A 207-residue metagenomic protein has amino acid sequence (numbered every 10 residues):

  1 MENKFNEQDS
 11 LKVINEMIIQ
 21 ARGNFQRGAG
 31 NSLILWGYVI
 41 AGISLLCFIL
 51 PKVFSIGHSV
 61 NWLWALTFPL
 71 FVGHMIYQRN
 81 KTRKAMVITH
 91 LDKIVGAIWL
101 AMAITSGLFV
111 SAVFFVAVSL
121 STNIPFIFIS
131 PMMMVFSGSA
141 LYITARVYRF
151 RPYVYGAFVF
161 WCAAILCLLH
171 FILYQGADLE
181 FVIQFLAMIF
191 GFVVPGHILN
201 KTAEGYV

Functional and structural regions predicted by a protein language model:
M1-G30: N-terminal juxtamembrane cytosolic/stromal segments of multi-pass membrane proteins
Q20, M75-D92, S139-Y148, V193-N200: C-terminal ends of transmembrane helices
Q26-F115: Selected alpha-helical membrane-embedding segments in polytopic membrane proteins
S44-F48, T105-A117, A140-Y142, F160-L173: Hydrophobic alpha-helical transmembrane segments and adjacent interfacial helices in integral membrane proteins
F48, K52-I56, R79-V87, V118-T122 (+3 more regions): Transmembrane helix-loop junctions in multipass membrane proteins, especially transporters and channels
V60-P69, S121-M134, V182-L186: Structural signature of hydrophobic alpha-helical transmembrane segments
I98-G156: Membrane-proximal helix-loop-helix units in multi-pass membrane proteins
A140-V207: Terminal transmembrane helical module of multi-pass membrane proteins
